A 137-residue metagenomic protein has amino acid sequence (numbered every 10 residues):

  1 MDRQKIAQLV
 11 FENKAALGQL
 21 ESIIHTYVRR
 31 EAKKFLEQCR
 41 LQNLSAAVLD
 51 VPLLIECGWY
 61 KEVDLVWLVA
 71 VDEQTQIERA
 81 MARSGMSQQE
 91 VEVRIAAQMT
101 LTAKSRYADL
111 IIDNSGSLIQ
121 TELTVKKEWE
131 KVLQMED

Functional and structural regions predicted by a protein language model:
M1, I23-I24, V71, A96-M99 (+1 more regions): Short beta->alpha linker loops
M1-S45: ATP-dependent small-molecule kinase phosphotransfer cores that center on conserved nucleotide phosphate-binding segments
I6, L20, V66, Q76 (+3 more regions): Hydrophobic packing within well-folded, soluble alpha/beta domains
L9, I23, R79-A80, R94: Amphipathic alpha-helical segments that mediate coupling or scaffolding at interfaces
A15, Y27, L54-I55, Q74-T75 (+3 more regions): Short alpha-helical
A32, K61-E62, A82, M86-K131: Small-molecule kinase domains that catalyze NTP-dependent phosphoryl transfer to phosphate-bearing small molecules
K33-L41, A46-A82: ATP-dependent NMP and nucleoside kinases share a basic, alpha-helical "lid"
V66-L68, K126-D137: A short, gly/pro- and small-residue-rich
